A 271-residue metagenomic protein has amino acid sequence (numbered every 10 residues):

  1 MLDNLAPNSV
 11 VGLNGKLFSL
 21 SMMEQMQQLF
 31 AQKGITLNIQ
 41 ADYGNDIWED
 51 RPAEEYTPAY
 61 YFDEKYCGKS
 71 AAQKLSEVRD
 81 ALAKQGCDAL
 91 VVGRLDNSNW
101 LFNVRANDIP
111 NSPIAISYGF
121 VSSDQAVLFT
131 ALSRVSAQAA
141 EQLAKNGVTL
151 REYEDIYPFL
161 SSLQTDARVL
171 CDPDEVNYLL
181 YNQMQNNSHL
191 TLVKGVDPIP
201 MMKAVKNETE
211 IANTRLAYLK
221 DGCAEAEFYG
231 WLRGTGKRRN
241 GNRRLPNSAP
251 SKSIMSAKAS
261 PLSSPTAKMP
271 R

Functional and structural regions predicted by a protein language model:
M1-R271: Active-site neighborhoods and metal-handling regions in enzymes and metal-associated proteins
